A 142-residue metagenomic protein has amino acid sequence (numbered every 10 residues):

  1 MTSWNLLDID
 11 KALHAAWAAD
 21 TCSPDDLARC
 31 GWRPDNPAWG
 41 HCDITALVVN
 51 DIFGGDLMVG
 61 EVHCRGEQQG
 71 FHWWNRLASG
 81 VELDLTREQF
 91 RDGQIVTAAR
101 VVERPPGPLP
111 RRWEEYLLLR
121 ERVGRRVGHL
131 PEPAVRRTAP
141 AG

Functional and structural regions predicted by a protein language model:
M1-G142: A structural boundary/capping signal
